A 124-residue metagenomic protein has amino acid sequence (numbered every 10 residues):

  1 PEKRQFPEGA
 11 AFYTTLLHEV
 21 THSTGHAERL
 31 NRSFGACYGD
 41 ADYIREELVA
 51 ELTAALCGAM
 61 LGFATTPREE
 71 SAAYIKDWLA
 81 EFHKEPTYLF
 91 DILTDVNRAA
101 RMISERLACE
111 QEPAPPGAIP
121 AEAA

Functional and structural regions predicted by a protein language model:
P1-T15: Short pre-active-site segment immediately N-terminal to the catalytic Zn-binding motif
R4-E8, C37-R45, T66, A80-T87: Alpha-helix capping and helix-loop boundary segments enriched in small/acidic/polar residues
G9, Y13, E46-V49, I92: Hydrophobic (often cysteine-bearing) scaffold residues that line and stabilize catalytic clefts of nucleotide/cofactor
F12-Y13, S23, Y43, W78: Tryptophan-centric aromatic hotspots in well-structured domains and transmembrane helices
T14-A27, A50: Active-site recognition of the HExxH zinc-binding catalytic motif
S23, A27-R45, F63, A72: Amphipathic, heptad-repeat alpha-helical segments used for oligomerization and assembly
I44-M60: An active-site-proximal "capping" alpha-helix that borders the catalytic cofactor pocket
A55-A124: Long, well-structured alpha-helical subdomains associated with metal-dependent extracellular/ecto-lumenal hydrolases
